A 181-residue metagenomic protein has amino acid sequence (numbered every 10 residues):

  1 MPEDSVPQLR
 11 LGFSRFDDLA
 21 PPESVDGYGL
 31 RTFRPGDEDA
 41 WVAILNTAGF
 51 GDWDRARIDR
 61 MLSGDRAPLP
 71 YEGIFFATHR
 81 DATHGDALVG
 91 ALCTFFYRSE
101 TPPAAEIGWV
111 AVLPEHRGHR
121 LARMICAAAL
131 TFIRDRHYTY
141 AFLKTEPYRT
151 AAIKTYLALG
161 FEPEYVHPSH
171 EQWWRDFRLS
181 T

Functional and structural regions predicted by a protein language model:
M1-D26, R34: Acyl-donor-binding surface of acyltransferase catalytic domains
P2, L157-V166: Conserved acetyl-CoA-binding loop of GNAT-fold acetyltransferases
G29-W41: A short beta-loop-alpha structural element at the N-terminal edge of CoA-dependent acyl/N-acetyltransferase catalytic
F33, V110-V112, T145: Hydrophobic adenine-recognition pocket in adenosine-nucleotide-binding enzymes
N46-V112: A conserved beta-strand-loop-helix scaffold within acyl/acetyltransferase catalytic domains
W109-V112, G118-D135, K154-A158: Conserved acetyl-CoA-binding loop-helix of GNAT-fold acetyltransferases
I133-T145: Conserved GNAT acetyl-CoA-binding A-motif
L143-I153, S169-R175: Conserved beta-strand-loop-alpha-helix junction that forms the acyl-donor binding cleft
